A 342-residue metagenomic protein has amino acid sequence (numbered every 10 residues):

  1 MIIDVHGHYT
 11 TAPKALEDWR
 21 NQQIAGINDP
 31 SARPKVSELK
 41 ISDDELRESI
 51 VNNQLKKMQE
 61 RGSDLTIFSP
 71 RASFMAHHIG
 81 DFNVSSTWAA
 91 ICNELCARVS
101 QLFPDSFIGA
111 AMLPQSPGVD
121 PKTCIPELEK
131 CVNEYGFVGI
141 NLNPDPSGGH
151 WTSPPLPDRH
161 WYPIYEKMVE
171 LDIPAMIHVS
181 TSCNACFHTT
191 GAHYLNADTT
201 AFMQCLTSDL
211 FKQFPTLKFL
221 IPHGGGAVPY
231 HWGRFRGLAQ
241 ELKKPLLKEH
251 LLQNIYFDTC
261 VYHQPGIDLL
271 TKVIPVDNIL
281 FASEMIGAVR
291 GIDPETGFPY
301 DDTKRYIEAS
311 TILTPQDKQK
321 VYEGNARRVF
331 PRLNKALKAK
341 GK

Functional and structural regions predicted by a protein language model:
M1-V5, A12-L65, E94-Q101, P126-K130 (+6 more regions): Mid-to-C-terminal alpha-helical segments outside catalytic/metal-binding sites
I3-G7, T66-F68, I108-A111, I140-L142 (+4 more regions): Hydrophobic faces of well-ordered beta-strands that scaffold small-molecule active sites in alpha/beta enzyme cores
D4, L206-H250: Aromatic-lined glycan-binding groove of carbohydrate-active enzymes
H8-T10, D145-S147, S180-T181, G225 (+1 more regions): Catalytic metal-binding/acid-base residues of hydrolase active sites
E48-N52, P121, I125, D158 (+2 more regions): Structural motif corresponding to alpha-helix initiation and N-cap regions
D64-L65, S69-A201: Active-site gating/metal-coordination segments in enzymes
P104-D105, G136, P163, P215-T216 (+3 more regions): Proline-centered flexible-loop/turn and helix-kink motifs
Y135-V138, E170-P174, T190, F214-L217 (+2 more regions): Glycine-enriched alpha-helix->loop->beta-strand junction motifs that scaffold or abut catalytic
